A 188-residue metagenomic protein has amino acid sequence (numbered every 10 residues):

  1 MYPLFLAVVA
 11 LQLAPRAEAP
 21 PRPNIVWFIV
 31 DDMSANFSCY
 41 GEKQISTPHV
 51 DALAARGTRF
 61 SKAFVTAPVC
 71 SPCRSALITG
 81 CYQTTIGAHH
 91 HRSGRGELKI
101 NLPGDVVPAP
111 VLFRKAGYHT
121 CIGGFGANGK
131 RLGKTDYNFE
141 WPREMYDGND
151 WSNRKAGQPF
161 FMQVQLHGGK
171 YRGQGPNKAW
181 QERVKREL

Functional and structural regions predicted by a protein language model:
M1-Y2, I25: N-terminal export leaders
Y2-L13: Sec-dependent N-terminal signal peptides
L11-L188: Formylglycine-dependent sulfatase
